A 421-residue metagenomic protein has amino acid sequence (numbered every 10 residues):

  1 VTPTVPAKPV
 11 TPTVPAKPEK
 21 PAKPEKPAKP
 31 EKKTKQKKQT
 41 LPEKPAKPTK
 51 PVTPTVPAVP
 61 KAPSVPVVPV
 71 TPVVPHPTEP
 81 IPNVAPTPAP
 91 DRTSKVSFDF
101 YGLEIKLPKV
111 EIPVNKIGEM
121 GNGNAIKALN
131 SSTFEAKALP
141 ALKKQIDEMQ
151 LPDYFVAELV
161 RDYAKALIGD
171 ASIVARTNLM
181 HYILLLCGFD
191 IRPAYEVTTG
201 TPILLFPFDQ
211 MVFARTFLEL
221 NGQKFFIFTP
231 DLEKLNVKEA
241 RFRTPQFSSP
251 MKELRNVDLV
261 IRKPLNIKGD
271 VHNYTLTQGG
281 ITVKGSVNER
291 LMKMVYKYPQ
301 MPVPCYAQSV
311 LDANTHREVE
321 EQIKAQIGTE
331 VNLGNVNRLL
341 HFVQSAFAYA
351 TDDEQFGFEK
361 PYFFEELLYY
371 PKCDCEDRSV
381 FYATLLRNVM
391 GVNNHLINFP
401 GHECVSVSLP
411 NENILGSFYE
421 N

Functional and structural regions predicted by a protein language model:
P3-P75: Intrinsically disordered, low-complexity proline-rich tandem-repeat tracts
P54-C187: Long, contiguous, compositionally biased segments that the model treats as domain-scale units
M120-R161, C305-Y370: Secondary-structure boundary elements
G169-M180, T351-P410: Active-site neighborhood of thiol-dependent amide/isopeptide-bond enzymes
A175-Q326: Extended, non-transmembrane interaction/recognition domains
M180, L184, L340-Q344, A383: Generic solvent-exposed, charged/amphipathic alpha-helical segments that serve as macromolecular interface scaffolds
I191-G222, V319, I323, I327-E330 (+1 more regions): Hydrophobic/aromatic-rich core segments of domains that either
